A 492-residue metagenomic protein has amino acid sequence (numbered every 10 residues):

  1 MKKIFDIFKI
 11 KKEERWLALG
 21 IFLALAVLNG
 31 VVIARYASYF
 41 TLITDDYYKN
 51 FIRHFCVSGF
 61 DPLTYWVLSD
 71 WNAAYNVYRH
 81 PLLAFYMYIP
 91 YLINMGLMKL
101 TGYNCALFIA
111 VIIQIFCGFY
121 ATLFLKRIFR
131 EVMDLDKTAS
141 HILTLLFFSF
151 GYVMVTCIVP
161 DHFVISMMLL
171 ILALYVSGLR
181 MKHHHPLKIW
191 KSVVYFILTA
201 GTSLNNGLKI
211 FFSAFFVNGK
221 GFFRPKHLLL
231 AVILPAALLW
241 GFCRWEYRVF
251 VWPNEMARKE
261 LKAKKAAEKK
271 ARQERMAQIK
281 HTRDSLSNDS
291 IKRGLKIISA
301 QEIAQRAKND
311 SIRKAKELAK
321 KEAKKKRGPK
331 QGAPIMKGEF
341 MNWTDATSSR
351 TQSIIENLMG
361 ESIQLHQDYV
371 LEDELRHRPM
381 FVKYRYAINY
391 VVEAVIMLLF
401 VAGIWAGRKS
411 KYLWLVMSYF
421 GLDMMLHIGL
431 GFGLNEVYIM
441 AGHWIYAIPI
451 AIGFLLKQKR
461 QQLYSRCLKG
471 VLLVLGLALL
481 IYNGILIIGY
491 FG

Functional and structural regions predicted by a protein language model:
M1-F5, G207-A236, P253-A267: Perimembrane helix-loop-helix junctions
K9-W71, L234-F250, L475-Y482: Transmembrane signal-anchor helices characteristic of membrane glycosylation enzymes that use polyprenol
P62-F108, Q305-F400, V416: Lumenal/periplasmic acceptor-binding loop at the mouth of the active site in multi-pass, GT-C-fold membrane enzymes
I112-M133, L398-A402: Transmembrane-helix motifs of polytopic, lipid-linked glycan transferases
L125-S149, W414: Transmembrane-helix signature of polytopic, membrane-embedded enzymes that assemble or transfer cell-envelope glycans
I158-H162: Short acidic/glycine- and proline-prone juxtamembrane loop motifs at membrane-interface regions of multi-pass membrane
I165-K182: Specific aromatic-rich, kink-prone transmembrane helix
L187-N218, V232-A237, V474-L475: Membrane-interface alpha helices of multi-pass inner-membrane proteins
